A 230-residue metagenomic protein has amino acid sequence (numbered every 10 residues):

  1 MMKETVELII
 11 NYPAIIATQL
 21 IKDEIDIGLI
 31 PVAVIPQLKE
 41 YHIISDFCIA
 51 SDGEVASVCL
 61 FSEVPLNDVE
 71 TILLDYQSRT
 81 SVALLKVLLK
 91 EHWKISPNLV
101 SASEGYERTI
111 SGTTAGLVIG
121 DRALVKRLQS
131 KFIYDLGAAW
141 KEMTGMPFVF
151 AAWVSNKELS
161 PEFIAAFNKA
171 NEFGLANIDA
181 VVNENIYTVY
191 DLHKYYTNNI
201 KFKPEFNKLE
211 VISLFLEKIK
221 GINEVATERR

Functional and structural regions predicted by a protein language model:
M1-R230: Domain-level signature for soluble enzymes in the chorismate/prephenate branch of the shikimate pathway
